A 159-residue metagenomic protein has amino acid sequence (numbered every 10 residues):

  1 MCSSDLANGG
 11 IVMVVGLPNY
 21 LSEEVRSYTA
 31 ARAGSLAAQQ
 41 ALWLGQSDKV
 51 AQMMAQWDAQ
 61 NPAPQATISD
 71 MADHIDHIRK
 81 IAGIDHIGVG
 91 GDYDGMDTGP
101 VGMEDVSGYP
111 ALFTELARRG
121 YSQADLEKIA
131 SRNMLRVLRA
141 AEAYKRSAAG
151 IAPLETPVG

Functional and structural regions predicted by a protein language model:
M1-S3: Short, small-residue-biased leader/transition segments that mark boundaries at the very start of proteins
A7-G9, H77-D85, E115-D125: A structural motif corresponding to the C-terminal end of an alpha-helix and its immediate exit/capping segment
G9-A37, L42, P64-T67, M71-H77 (+1 more regions): Detector for outer-membrane/organellar transmembrane beta-barrel domains, recognizing the amphipathic beta-strand
M13-N19, I81-V106: Short acidic/histidine-rich active-site segments
V15-E24, Q46-Q60, M96-G99: Active-site clefts of carbohydrate-active enzymes
V50-S69, D73-D76, Q123-L138: C-terminal helical cap
A63-A66, D70, P100-G108: Alpha-helix N-cap and loop-to-helix initiation/capping positions
E104-G159: Mid-to-C-terminal alpha-helical segments outside catalytic/metal-binding sites
